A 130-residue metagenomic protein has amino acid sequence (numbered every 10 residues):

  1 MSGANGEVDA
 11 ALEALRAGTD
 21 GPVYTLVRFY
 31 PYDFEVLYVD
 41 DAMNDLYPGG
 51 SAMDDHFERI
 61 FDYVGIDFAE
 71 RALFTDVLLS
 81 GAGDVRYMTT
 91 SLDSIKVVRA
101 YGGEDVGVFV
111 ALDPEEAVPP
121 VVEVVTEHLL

Functional and structural regions predicted by a protein language model:
M1-L130: Non-catalytic interaction/Regulatory regions outside core domains
